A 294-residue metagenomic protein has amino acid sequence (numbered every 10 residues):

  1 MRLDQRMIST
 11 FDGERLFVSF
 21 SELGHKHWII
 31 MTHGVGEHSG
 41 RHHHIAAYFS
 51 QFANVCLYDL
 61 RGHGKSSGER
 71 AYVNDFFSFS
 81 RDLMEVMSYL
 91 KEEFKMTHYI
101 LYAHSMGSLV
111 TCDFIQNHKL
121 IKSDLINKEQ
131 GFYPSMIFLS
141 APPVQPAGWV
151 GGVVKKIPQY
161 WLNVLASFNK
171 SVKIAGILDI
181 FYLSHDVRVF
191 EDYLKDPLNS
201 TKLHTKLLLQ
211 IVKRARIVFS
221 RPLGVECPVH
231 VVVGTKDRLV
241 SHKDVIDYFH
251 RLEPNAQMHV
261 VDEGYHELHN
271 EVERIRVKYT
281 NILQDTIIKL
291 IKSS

Functional and structural regions predicted by a protein language model:
H33-E37, M106, T235: Active-site glycine-rich loops that stabilize anionic/oxyanionic intermediates across multiple enzyme folds
G34-H44, V55: Serine-hydrolase catalytic-loop signature spanning alpha/beta hydrolases and amidase-signature enzymes
H38, K65-F94, V277-K278: Catalytic nucleophile-loop/oxyanion-hole region of alpha/beta-hydrolase and closely related hydrolase-like folds
A46-E69: Conserved alpha/beta-hydrolase
V110-H204: Alpha/beta-hydrolase-fold enzymes
V225, V231-V233, D237: Short beta-strand/loop motif that positions the catalytic acidic residue of the alpha/beta-hydrolase fold
C227, S241-H250: Short alpha-helix in the alpha/beta-hydrolase fold that links the catalytic acid
G264-V277: Catalytic histidine-centered segment of alpha/beta-hydrolase-like enzymes
